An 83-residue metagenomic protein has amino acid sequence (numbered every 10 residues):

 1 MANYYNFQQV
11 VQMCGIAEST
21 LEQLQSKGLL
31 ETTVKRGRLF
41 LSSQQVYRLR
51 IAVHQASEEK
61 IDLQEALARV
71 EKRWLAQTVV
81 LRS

Functional and structural regions predicted by a protein language model:
A2-Q12, S26-E31, K35-R38, S43-S83: Arg/Lys-rich, alpha-helical DNA-contact motif
V10, A17-Q23: Short glycine/proline-centered loop/turn elements that form peptide/ligand docking sites
